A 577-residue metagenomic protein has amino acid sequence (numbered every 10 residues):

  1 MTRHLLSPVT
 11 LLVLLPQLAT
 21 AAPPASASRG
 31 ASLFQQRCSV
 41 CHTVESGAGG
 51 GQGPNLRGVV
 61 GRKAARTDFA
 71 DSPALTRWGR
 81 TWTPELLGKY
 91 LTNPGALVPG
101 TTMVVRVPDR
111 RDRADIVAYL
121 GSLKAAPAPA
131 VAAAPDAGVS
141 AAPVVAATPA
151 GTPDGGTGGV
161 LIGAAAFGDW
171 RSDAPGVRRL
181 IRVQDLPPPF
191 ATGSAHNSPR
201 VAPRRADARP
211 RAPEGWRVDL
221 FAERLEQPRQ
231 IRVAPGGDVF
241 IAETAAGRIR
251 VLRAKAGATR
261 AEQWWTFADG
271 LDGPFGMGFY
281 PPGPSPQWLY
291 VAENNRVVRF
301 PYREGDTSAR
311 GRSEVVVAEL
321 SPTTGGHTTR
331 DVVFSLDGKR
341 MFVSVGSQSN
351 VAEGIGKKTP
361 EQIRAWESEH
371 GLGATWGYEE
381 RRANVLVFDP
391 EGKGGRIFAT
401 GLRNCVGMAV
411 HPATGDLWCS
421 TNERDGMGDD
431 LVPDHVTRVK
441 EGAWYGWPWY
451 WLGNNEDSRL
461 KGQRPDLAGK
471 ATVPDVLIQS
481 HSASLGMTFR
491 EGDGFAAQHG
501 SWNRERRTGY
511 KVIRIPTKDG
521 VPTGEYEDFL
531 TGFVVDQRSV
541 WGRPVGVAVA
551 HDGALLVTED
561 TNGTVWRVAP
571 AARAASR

Functional and structural regions predicted by a protein language model:
Q17-L33, V44, A48-G49, A133 (+1 more regions): Electrostatic cytochrome c docking/interface patches
P24-T81, K89-P99, S122-A128, G159-V160 (+3 more regions): Periplasmic/extracellular electron-transfer cofactor-ligation site, primarily the c-type cytochrome heme-c attachment
T81-A132, L555, P570: C-terminal capping alpha-helices of c-type cytochrome domains
G159-P213, P286, T329, S347-R396 (+5 more regions): Beta-propeller domain segments
L220-L225, T266-D272, V316-T324, I397-G401 (+3 more regions): Surface loop/turn motifs at the tips and blade-to-blade linkers of beta-strand repeat domains
E262-W264, A268-Y280, Q287, E293-L336 (+4 more regions): Asp-box/WD-like beta-propeller blade repeats and closely related beta-sheet repeat scaffolds
